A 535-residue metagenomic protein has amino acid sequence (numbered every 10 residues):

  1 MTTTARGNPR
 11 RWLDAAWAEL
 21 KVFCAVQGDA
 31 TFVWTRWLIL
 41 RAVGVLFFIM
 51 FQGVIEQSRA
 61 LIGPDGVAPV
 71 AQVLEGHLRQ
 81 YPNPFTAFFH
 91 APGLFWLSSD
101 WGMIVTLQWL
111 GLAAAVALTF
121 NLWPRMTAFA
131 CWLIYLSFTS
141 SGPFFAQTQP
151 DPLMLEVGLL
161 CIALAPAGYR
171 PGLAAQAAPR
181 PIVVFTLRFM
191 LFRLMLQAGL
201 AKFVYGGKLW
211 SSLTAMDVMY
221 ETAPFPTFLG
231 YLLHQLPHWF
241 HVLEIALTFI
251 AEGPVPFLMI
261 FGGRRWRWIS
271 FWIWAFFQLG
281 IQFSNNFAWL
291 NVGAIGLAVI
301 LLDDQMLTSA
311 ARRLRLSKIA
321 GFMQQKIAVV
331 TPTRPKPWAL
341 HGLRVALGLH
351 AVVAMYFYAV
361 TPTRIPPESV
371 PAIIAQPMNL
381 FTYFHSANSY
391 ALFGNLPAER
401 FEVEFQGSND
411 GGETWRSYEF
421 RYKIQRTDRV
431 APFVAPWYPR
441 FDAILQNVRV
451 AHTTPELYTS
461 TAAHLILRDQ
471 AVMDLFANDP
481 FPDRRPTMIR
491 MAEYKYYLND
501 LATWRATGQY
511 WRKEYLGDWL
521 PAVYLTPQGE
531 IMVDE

Functional and structural regions predicted by a protein language model:
T2-E535: Alpha-helical membrane-anchoring segments
